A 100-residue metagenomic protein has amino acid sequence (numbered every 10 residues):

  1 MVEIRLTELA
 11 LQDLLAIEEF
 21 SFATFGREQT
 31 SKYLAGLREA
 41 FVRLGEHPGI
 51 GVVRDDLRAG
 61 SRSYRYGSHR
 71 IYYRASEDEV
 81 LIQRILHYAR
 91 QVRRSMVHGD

Functional and structural regions predicted by a protein language model:
M1-K32: Arg/Lys-rich, positively charged N-terminal/basic patches that mediate binding to nucleic acids
I4-L6, A10, L37, L44 (+2 more regions): Hydrophobic packing within well-folded, soluble alpha/beta domains
L9, D13-A16, L44, H69-I71 (+1 more regions): Conserved N-terminal glycine/acidic-rich loop preference
E19, V42, E46-G49, H69 (+1 more regions): Generic structural signal for secondary-structure transition and capping sites
K32-R38: Acidic/histidine-enriched, beta-strand-rich ligand/metal-binding domains
E39-R65: A short, surface-exposed loop/turn module that caps and links secondary-structure elements
H69, R74-D100: Enriched for short, Lys/Arg-rich terminal
